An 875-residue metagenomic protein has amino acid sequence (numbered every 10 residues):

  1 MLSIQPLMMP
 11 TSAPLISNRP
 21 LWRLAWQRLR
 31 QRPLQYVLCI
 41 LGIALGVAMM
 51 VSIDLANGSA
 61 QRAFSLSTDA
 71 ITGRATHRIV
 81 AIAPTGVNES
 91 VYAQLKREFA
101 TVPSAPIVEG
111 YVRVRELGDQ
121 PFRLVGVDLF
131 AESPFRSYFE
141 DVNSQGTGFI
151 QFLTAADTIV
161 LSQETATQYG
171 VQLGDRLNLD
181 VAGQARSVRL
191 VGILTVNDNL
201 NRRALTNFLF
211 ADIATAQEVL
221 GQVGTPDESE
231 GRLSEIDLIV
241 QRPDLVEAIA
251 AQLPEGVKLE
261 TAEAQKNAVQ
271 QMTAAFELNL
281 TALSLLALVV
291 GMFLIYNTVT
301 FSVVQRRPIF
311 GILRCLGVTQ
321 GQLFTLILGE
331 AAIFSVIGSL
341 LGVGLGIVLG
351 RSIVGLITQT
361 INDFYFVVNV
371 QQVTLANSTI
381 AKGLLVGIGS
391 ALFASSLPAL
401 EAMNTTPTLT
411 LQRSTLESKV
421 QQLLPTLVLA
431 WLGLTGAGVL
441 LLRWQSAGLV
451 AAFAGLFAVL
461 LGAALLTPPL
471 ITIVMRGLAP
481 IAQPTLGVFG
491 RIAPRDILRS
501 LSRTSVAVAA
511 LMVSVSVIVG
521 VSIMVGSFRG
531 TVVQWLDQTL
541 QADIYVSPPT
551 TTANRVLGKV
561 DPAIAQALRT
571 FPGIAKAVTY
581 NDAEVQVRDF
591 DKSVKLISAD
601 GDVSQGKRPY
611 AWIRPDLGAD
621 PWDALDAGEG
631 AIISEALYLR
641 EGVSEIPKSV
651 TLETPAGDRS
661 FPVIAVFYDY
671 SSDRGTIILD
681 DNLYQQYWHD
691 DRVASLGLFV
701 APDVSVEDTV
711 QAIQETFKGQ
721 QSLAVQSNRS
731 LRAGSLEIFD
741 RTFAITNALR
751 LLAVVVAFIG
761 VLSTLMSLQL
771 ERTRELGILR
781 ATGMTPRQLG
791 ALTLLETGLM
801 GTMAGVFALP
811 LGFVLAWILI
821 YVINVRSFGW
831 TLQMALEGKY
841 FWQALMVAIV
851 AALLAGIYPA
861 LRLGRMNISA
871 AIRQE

Functional and structural regions predicted by a protein language model:
L2-L15, R19, Q27-R30, L34-C39 (+9 more regions): Alpha-helical transmembrane segments, especially those used as permease/efflux helices and single-pass anchors
P6, Q35-R123, T147-A155, T167 (+6 more regions): Hydrophobic, regular-secondary-structure patches
P33-G58, A274-G311, A332-G346, L385-F393 (+5 more regions): Hydrophobic alpha-helical transmembrane segments of multi-pass inner-membrane transport and secretion
Y36, L45-R74, T300, L349-I361 (+4 more regions): Alpha-helical transmembrane segments
A63-S67, Q252-V289, V304, L313 (+7 more regions): Peri-transmembrane interface segments
F122-T167, N554, P562-I646, S660-P662: Short beta-strand boundary microenvironments
Y296-V299, A332-Y365, S378-N404, A430-Q445 (+5 more regions): Small-residue-rich transmembrane alpha-helices
